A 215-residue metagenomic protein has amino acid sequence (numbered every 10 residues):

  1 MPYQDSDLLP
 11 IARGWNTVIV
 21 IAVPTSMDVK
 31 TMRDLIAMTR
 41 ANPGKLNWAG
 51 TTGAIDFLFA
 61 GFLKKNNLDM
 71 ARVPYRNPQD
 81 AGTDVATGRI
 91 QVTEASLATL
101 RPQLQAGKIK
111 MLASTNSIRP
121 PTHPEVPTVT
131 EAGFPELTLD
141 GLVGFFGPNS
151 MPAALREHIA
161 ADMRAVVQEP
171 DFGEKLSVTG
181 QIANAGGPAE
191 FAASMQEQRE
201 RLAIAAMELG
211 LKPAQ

Functional and structural regions predicted by a protein language model:
M1, D56, A60-K65, V92-V126 (+1 more regions): A ligand-binding cleft/hinge motif common to bilobed small-molecule-binding domains
M1-D80, V129, L142-K175: Hinge/capping helix and adjacent helix->loop/strand transition within the periplasmic-binding protein
T31, G88-R89, S96, K108 (+4 more regions): Conserved functional loop/turn residues at catalytic and ligand-binding sites
K64-L68, E131, A153-Q215: An extracytoplasmic/periplasmic, membrane-proximal ligand-sensing/linker region
V73-T83, S96-T99, A189-E190: Short helix-initiation/N-cap motifs at beta->coil->alpha
Y75, E94-A95, S114, L139 (+1 more regions): Short beta-strand and adjacent tight-turn residues that come in two discontinuous sequence segments and form the edges
